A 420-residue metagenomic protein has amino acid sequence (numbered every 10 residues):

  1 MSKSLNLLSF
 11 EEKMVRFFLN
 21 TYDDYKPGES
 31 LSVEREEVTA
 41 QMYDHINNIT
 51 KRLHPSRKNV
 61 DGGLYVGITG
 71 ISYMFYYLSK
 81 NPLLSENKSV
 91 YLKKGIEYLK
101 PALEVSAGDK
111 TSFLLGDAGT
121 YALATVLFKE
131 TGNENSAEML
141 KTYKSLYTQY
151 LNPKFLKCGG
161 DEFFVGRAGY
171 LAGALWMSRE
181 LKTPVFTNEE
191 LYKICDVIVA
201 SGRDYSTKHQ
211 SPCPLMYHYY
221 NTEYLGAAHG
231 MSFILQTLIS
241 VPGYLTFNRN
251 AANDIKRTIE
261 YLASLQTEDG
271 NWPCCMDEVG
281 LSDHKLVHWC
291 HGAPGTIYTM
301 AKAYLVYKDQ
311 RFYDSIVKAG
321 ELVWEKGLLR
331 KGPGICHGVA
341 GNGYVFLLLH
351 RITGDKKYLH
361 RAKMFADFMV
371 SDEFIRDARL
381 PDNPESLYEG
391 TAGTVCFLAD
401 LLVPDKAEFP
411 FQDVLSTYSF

Functional and structural regions predicted by a protein language model:
M1-H45, W176, E180-T183, S240 (+7 more regions): Terminal, non-catalytic domain-edge segments
S2-K93, E189-H209: Low-complexity, Ser/Thr/Pro/Gly-enriched N-terminal "stalk/linker" regions
R16, G63-Y77, S112-V126, E162-S178 (+4 more regions): Well-ordered alpha-helical segments within folded domains of soluble proteins
G28-M42, L78-K93, L127-K141, S178-Y192 (+4 more regions): Structural helix-adjacent loops and short alpha-helical linkers that scaffold large soluble proteins
T39-R57, L92-G108, E138-K157, E190-P212 (+4 more regions): Long, well-ordered core segments of solenoidal/helical folds
Y76, L83-G226, S232: Extended ligand-binding groove/face enriched in aromatic
K182-Y307, Y313, K326: Extended ligand-binding clefts on enzyme/binding-domain cores
V323, G327-R361, F365: Loop/turn-rich, solvent-exposed surfaces of beta-rich toroidal or solenoidal domains
